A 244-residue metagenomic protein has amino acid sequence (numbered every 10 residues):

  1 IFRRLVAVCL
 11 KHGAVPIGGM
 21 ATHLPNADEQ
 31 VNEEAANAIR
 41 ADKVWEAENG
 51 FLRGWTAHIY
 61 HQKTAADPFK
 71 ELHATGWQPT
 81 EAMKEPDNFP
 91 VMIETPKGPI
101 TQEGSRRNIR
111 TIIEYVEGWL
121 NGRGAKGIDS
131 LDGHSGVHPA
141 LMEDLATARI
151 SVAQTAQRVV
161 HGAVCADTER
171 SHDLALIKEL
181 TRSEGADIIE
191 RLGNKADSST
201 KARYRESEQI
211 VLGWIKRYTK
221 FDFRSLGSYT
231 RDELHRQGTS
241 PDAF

Functional and structural regions predicted by a protein language model:
I1-F244: Expand to "…catalyze enediolate/carbanion chemistry for C-C bond making/breaking, isomerization, decarboxylation
